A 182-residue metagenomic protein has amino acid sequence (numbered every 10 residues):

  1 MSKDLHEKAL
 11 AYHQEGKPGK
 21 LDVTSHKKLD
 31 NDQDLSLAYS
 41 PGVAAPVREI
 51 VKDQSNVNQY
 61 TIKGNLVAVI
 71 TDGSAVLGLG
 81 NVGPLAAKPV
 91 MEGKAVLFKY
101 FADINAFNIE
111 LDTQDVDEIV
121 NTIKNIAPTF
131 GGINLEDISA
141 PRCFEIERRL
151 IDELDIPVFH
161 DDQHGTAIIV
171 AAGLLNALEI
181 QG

Functional and structural regions predicted by a protein language model:
M1-I156: N-terminal ligand-binding/catalytic initiation module
F159-I168: Active-site nucleophile and cofactor-binding loops and adjacent substrate-binding regions of central metabolic enzymes
A167-G182: Short internal alpha-helix immediately C-terminal to a glycine-rich phosphate-binding loop in Rossmann-like
